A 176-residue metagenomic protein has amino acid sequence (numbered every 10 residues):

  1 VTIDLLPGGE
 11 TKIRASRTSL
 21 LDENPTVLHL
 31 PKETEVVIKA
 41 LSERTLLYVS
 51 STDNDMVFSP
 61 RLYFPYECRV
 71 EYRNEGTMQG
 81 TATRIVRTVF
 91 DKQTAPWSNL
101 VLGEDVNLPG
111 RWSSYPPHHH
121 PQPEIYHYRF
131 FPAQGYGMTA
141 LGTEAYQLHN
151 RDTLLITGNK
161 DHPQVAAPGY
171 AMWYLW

Functional and structural regions predicted by a protein language model:
V1, Q79-I125: A short glycine-rich, His/Asp/Glu-containing loop-to-beta-strand
V1-E33: Long, hydrophobic/aromatic-enriched structural stretches that serve as scaffold segments
V1-G9, E104-L108, H120-H149, L155: Short, conserved beta-strand element in jelly-roll/cupin
T18-H29, M56-R61, P65-G80: A gly/proline- and charged-residue-enriched helix-loop-helix capping module
L21-E35, K39-L41, T52, Q147-G169 (+1 more regions): Conserved metal-binding segment of the jelly-roll/cupin
K32, A40-S42, V49-D53, V89-F90 (+2 more regions): Short, structured patches in soluble enzyme cores that scaffold and shape functional sites
E43-P60, I125-H127, Y170-W176: A short hydrophobic beta-strand segment most commonly corresponding to one strand of the jelly-roll/cupin
V57-F58, R111-P116, G135-G137: Short acidic/glycine-rich loop or secondary-structure boundary segments that cap or lie
